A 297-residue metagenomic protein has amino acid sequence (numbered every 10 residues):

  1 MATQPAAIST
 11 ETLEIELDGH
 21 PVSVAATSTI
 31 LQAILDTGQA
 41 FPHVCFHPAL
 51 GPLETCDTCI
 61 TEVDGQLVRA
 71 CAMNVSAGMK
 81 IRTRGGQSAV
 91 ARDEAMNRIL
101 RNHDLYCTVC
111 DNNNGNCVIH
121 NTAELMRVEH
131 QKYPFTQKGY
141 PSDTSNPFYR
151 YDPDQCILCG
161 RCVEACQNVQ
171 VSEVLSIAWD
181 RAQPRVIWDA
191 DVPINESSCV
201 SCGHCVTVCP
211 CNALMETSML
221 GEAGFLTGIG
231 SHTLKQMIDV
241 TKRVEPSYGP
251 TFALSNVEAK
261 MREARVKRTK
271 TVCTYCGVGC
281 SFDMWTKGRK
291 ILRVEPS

Functional and structural regions predicted by a protein language model:
A2-A7, T12-S23, K80-V90, E94-I99 (+3 more regions): N-terminal export/assembly segments and adjacent metallocofactor-ligating motifs of anaerobic energy-metabolism
P21-S76, Q87: N-terminal cofactor/phosphate-binding cores enriched in small/glycine residues, especially glycine-rich loops such as
H43, R69, L105-T108, S197 (+1 more regions): Extracellular secreted precursors and ectodomains with disulfide-bonded cysteine-rich loops/domains
I60-T108: Glycine-rich phosphate/adenylate-binding loop and adjacent beta-alpha elements of nucleotide- or dinucleotide-binding
